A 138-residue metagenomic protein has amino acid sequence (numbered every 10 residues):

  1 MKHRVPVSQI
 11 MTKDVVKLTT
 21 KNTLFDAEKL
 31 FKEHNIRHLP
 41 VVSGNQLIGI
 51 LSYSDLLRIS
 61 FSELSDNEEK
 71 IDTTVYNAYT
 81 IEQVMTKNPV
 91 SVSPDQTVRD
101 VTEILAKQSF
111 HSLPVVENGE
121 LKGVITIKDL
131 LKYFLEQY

Functional and structural regions predicted by a protein language model:
M1-D14, S52-V90, T97-V98, T102-A106 (+1 more regions): Tandem CBS (Bateman) regulatory domains
V16, T23, I48, V90 (+1 more regions): Glycine-/small-residue-rich active-site loops that bind phosphorylated ligands and cofactors
L18-N35, V42, M85, S91-S109 (+3 more regions): The conserved cystathionine-beta-synthase
F31, L39-D55, L105, L113-K128: A glycine-centered beta-loop-beta connector
K32-P40, I59, D66: Short, charge-rich amphipathic segments
